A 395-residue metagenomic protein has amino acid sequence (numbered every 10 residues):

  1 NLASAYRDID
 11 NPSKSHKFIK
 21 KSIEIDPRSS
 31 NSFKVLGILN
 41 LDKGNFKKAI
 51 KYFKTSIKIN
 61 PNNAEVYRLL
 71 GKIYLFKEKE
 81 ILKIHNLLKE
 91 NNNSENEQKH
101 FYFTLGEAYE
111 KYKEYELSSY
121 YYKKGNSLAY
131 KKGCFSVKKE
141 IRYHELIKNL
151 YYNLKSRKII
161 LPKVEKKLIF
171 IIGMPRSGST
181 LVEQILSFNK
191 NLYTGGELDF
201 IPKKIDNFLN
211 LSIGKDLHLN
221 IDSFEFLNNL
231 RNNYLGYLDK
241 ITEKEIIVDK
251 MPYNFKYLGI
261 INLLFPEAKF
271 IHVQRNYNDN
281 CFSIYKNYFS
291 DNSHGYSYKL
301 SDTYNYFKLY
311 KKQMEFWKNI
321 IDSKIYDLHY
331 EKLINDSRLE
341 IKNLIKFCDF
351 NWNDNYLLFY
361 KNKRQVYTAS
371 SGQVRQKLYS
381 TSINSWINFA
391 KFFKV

Functional and structural regions predicted by a protein language model:
I9, K43, K77-E78, Y112: Structural motif corresponding to the intra-repeat A-B loop/turn of tetratricopeptide repeats
S30-N31, A64-E65, K99: Helix-start (N-cap) detector for alpha-helical repeat units in TPR-like alpha-solenoids, especially tetratricopeptide
Y52, S56, G71, I81-N93 (+4 more regions): PAPS-dependent sulfotransferases, especially Golgi type II membrane carbohydrate sulfotransferases
L161-F265, V273: Phosphate-binding active sites in nucleotide-utilizing proteins
